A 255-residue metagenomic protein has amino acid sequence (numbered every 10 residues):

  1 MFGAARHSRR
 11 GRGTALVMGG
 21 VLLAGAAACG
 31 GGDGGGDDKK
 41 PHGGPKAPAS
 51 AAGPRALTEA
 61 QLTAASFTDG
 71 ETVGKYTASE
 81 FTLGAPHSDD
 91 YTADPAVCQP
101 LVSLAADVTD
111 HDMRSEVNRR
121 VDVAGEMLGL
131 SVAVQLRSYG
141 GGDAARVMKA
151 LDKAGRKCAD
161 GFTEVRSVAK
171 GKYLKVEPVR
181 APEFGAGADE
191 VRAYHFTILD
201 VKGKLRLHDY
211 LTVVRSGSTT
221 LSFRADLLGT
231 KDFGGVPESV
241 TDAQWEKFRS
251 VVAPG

Functional and structural regions predicted by a protein language model:
M1-V17: Bacterial N-terminal signal peptides that target proteins for export
G13-V17, L23-A65, T92-A96, V102-S103 (+2 more regions): N-terminal low-complexity, Pro/Thr-rich disordered segments that flank secretion/membrane-targeting signals
G53, A60-D89: Post-signal-peptide N-terminal segment of Sec-exported extracytoplasmic proteins
T63-D69, A145-M148, D152, E238-T241 (+1 more regions): Extracytoplasmic/secreted envelope proteins and their assembly/folding machinery, especially bacterial periplasmic
T77-R206, V240, V252-G255: A small/polar (G/S/T-enriched), proline-flanked helix-loop surface module common in exported/cell-envelope proteins
V132-Q135, S218-L227: Short, well-ordered beta-strand elements
H208-S216: Short, surface-exposed beta-strand/loop micro-motifs that present aromatic residues
D226-G255: Surface-exposed amphipathic alpha-helical segments
